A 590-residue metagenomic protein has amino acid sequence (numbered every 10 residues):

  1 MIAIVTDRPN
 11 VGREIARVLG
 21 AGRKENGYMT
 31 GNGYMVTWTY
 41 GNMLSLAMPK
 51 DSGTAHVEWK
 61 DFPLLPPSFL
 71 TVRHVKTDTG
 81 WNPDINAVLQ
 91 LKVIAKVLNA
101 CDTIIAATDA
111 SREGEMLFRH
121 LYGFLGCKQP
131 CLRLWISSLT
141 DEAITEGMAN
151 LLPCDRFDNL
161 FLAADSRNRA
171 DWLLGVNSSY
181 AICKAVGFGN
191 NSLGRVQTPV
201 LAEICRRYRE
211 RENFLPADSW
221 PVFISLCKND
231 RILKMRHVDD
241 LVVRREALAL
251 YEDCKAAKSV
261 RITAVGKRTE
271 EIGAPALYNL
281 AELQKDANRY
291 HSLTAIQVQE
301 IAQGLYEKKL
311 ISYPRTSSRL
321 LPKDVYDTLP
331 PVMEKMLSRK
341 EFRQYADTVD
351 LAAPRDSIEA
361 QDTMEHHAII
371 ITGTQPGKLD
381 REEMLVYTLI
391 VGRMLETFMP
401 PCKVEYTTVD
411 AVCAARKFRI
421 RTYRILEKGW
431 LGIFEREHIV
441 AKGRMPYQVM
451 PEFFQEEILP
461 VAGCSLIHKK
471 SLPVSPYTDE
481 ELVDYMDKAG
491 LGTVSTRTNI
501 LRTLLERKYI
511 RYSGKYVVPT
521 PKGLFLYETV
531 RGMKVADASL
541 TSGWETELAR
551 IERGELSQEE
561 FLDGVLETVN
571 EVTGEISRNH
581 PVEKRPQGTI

Functional and structural regions predicted by a protein language model:
M1-N168, W172-L174, S465: Intrinsically disordered, low-complexity regulatory segments
V11, I15, N86-V97, A110-L121 (+25 more regions): Helical mechanochemical/support elements of P-loop NTPase systems and associated helical scaffolds
E14, V18, V97-A100, H120-F124 (+21 more regions): Generic, well-ordered alpha-helical scaffold segments in large soluble proteins
R23-G27, C154-N159, Y180-K184, R209-F214 (+2 more regions): Active-site phosphate-binding and catalytic loops of NTP-dependent enzymes
M35, M43-P83, N191-Q303, E307 (+3 more regions): Long, highly charged, low-complexity internal segments
S166-S179, I224-L226, E270-E282, I296 (+5 more regions): Core structural elements
S312-L337, D350, N499-V535: Accessory beta->alpha helical hairpin/"wing" motif in late/C-terminal subdomains of nucleic-acid enzymes
R339-H367, V535-H580: Leucine-rich, amphipathic alpha-helical/linker segments
